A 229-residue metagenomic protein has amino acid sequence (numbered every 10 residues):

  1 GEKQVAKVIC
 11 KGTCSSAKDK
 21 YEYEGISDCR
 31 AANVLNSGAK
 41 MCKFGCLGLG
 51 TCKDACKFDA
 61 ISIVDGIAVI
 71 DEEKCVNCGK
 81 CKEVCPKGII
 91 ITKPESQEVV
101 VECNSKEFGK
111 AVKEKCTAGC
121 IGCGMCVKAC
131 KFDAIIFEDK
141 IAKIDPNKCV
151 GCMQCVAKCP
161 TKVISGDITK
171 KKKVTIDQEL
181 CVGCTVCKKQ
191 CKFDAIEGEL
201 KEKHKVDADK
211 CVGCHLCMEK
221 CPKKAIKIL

Functional and structural regions predicted by a protein language model:
G1-V150, Q154-K203, K220, K224-K227: Ferredoxin-type iron-sulfur electron-transfer modules and their immediate structural context
L216: Cys/His-coordinated zinc-finger cores
